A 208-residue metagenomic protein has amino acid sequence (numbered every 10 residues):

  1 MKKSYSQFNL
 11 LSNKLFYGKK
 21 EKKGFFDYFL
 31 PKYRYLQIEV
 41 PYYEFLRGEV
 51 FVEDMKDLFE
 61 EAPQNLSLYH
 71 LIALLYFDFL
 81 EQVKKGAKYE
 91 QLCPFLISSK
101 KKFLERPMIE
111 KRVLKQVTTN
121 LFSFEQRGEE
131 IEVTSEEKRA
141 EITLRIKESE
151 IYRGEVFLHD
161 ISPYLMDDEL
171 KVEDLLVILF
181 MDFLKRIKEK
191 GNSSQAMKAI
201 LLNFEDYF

Functional and structural regions predicted by a protein language model:
M1-Y42, E81-Y152, E189-F208: Intrinsic disorder/low-complexity detector
K32, Q37, L46-H70, H159-L170: A cross-kingdom feature marking solvent-exposed beta-strand/loop segments within repeated, beta-rich binding/scaffold
F51, L75, G154-F157, L179: Residues in the recognition helix of alpha-helical DNA-binding motifs
E60-P94, S98, K102, P107 (+1 more regions): Short, basic amphipathic alpha-helical segments that act as recognition/interaction helices in nucleic-acid-binding
R145-K171, G191: Intrinsically disordered, low-complexity segments enriched in Gly and acidic/Ser/Thr residues that form flexible
